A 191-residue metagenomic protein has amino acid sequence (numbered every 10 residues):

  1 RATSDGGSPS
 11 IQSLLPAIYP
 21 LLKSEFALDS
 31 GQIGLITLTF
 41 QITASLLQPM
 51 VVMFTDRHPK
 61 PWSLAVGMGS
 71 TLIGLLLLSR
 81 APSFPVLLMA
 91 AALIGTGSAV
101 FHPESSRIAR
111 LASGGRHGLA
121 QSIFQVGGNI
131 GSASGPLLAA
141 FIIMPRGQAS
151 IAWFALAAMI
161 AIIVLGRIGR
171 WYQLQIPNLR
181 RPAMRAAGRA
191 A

Functional and structural regions predicted by a protein language model:
T3-P20, L28, V51: Extracytoplasmic
S13, Q41-P49, S132-A133: Residue-level signature of mid-helix packing/kink "hotspots" within the transmembrane helices of 12-pass Major
I18-S45: Extracellular/periplasmic helix-loop-helix junction of adjacent transmembrane segments in MFS-like secondary
L46-F84: Conserved MFS/SLC helix-loop-helix module at the cytosolic interface between two early adjacent transmembrane helices
A90-G127: Cytoplasmic helix-loop-helix junction between adjacent transmembrane helices in 12-TM secondary transporters
F124-W171: Helix-loop-helix hairpin linking two adjacent transmembrane segments in secondary transporters
R167-A190: Flexible cytoplasmic inter-helical loops of multi-pass small-molecule transporters
